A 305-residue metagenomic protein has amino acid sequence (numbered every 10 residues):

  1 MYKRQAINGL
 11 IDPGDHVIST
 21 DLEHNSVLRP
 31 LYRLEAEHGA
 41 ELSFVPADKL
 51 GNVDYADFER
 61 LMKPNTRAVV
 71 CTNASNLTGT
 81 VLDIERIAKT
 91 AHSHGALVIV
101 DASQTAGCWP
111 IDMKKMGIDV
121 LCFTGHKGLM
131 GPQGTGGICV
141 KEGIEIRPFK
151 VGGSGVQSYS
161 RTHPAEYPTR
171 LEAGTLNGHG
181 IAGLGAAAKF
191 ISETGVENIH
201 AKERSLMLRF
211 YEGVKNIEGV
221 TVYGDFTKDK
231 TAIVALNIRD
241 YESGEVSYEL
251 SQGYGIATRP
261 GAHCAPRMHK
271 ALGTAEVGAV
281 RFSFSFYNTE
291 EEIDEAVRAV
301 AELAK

Functional and structural regions predicted by a protein language model:
K3-K305: Pyridoxal 5′-phosphate
